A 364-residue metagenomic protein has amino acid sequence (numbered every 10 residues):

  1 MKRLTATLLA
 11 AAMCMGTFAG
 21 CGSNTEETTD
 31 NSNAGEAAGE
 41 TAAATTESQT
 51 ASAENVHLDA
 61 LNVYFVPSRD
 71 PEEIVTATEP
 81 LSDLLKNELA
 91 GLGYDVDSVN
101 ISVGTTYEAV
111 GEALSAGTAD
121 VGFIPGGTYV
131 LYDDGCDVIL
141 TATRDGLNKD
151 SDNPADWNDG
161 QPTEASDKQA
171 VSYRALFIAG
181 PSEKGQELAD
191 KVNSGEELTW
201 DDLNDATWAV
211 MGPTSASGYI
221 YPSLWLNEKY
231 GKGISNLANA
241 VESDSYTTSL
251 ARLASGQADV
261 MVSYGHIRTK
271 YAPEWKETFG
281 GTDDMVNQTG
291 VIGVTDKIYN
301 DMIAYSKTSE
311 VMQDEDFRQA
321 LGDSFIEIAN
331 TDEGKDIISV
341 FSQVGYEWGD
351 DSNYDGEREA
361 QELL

Functional and structural regions predicted by a protein language model:
G16-G20: C-terminal motif of bacterial Sec signal peptides marking the signal peptidase cleavage site
G22-T25: Bacterial signal peptide processing site
T29-E72, E196-T207, L364: Immediate post-signal peptide segment of exported/extracytoplasmic ligand-binding proteins
N55-D59, Y64-F65, R69-P80, E310-L364: An extracytoplasmic/periplasmic, membrane-proximal ligand-sensing/linker region
D59-P67, T141-A165, V171-L176, T278-Q319 (+2 more regions): Periplasmic-binding protein-like
Y94, N100-G122, V130-G135, L224 (+2 more regions): Short helices/loops that flank or line small-molecule/ion binding pockets
T143-S215: A conserved helix-loop-strand patch within extracytoplasmic ligand-binding domains of the periplasmic binding
V192-T199, N204-M312: Pocket-lining segment of extracytoplasmic ligand-binding domains
